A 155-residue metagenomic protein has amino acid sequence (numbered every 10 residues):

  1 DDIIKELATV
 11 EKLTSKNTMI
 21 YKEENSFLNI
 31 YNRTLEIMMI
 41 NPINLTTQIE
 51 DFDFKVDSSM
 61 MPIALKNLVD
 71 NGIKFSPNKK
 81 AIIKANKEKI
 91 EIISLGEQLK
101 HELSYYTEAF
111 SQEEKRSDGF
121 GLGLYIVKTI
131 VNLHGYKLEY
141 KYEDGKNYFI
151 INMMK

Functional and structural regions predicted by a protein language model:
S15-I20, D53-V56: Conserved micro-motifs of the catalytic ATP-binding
M61-L65: A residue-level detector for a conserved hydrophobic packing site within the catalytic ATP-binding domain
N71-I73: Short helix-loop "hinge" at the ATP-lid/N-box region of the Bergerat-fold HATPase_c
N78-K89, I93-L95: Short beta-strand/loop element within the Bergerat-fold HATPase_c
Q98-Q112: Short conserved segment of the HATPase_c
G123, V127: Short alpha-helical Gxxx[C/S/T] motif in the catalytic ATP-binding
G135-Y136, Y140: Conserved glycine-rich
